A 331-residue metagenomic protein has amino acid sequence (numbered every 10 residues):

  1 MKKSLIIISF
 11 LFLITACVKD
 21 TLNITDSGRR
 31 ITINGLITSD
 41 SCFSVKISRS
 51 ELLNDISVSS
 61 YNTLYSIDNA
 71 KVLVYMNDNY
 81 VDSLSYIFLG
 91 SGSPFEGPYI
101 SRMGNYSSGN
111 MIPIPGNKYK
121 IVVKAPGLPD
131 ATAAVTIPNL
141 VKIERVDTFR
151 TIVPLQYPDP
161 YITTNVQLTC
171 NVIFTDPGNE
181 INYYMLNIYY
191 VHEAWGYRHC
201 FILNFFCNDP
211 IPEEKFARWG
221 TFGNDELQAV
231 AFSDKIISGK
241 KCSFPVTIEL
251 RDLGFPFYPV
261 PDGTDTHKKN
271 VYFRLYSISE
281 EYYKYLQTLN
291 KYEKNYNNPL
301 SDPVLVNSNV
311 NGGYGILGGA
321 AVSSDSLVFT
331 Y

Functional and structural regions predicted by a protein language model:
M1-S4, V18-K19: Positively charged n-region of N-terminal signal peptides that target proteins for export
S4-I14: Sec-dependent N-terminal signal peptides
V18-Y331: A sequence/structural signal for flexible, mid-protein segments enriched in small/helix-disrupting residues
